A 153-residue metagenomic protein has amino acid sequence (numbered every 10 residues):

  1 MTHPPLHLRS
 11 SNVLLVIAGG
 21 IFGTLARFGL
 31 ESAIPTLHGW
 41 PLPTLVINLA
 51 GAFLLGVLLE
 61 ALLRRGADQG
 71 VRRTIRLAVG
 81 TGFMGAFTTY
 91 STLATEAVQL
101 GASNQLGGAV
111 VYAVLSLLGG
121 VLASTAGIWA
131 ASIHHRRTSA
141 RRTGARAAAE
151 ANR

Functional and structural regions predicted by a protein language model:
M1-R153: Membrane-interface helix-loop junctions in multi-pass transporters/channels
